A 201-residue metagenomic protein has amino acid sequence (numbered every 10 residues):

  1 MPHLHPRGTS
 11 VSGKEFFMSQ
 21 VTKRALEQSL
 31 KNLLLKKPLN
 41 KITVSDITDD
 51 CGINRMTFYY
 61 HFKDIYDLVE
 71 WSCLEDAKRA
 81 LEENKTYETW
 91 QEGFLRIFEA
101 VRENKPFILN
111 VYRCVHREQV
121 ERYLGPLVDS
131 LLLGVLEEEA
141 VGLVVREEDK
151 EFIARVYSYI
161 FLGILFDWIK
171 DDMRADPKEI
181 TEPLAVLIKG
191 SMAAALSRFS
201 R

Functional and structural regions predicted by a protein language model:
P2-G13, R55, T86-W90, F98-R102 (+2 more regions): Primarily secretory-pathway and cell-envelope proteins
P2-G8, D167-R201: C-terminal peripheral helix-coil segments that are non-catalytic and often amphipathic
Q20-K23, E27-K31, L35, N40-V44 (+4 more regions): An amphipathic alpha-helix adjacent to DNA-recognition modules
E27, I108, V128, L132-V135 (+3 more regions): Terminal, non-globular segments
S72-C73, A100-G125, G134-E139, F166: Amphipathic alpha-helical segments used for helix-helix packing
N84, I108-Y112, E139-G142, W168-D172 (+2 more regions): Secondary-structure edge/capping motif, primarily at the C-terminal ends of alpha-helices and the immediately following
Q91-P106, R155, G163, K178: Amphipathic alpha-helical segments that line or abut small-molecule/effector binding pockets and mediate allosteric
R117-G142, E148-G163, A193: Amphipathic alpha-helical packing segments from all-alpha helical-bundle domains
